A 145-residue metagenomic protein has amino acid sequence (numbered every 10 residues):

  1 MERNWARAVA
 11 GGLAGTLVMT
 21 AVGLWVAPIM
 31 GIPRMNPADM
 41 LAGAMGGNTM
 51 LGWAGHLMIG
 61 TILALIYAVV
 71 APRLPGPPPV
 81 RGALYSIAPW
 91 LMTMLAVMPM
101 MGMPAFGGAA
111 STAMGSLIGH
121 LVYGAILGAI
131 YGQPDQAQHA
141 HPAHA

Functional and structural regions predicted by a protein language model:
M1-A145: Juxtamembrane/disordered regions of integral membrane proteins
